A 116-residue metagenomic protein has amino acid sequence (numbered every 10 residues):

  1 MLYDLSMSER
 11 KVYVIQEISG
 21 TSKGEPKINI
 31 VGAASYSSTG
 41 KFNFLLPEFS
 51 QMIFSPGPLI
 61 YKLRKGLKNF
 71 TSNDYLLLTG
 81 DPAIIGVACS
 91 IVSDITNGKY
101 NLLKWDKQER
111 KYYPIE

Functional and structural regions predicted by a protein language model:
M1-Y75, V87-E116: Long, low-complexity, Lys/Arg-enriched
L78: Short, surface-exposed polybasic-aromatic patches that bind anionic ligands, especially phosphate groups
P82-I84: Short beta->alpha connector loops
